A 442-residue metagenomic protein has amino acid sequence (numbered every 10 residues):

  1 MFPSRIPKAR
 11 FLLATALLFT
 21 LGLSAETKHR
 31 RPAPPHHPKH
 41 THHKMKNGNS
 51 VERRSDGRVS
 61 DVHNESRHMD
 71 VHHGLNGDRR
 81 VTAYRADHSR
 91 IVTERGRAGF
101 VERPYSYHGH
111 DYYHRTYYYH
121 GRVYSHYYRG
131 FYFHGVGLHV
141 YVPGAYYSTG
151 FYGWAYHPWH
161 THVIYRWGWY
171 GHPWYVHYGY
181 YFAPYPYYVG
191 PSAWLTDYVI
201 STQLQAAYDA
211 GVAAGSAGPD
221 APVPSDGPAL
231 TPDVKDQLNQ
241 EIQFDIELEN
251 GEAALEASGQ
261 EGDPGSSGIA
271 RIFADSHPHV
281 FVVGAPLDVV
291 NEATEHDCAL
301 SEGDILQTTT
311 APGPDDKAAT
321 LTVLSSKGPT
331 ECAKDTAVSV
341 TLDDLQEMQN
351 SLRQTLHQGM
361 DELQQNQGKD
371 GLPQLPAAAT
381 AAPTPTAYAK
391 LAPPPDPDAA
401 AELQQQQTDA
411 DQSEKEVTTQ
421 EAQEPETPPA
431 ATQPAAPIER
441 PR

Functional and structural regions predicted by a protein language model:
M1-V101, A377-R442: Extracytoplasmic low-complexity, disordered linker/stalk tracts in cell-surface/secreted proteins
P32, H36-H42, K46, E52-D236: Low-complexity segments
V59, V282-V283, I305-T310: A structural signal for short, hydrophobic beta-strand segments that form beta-sheets in beta-rich/all-beta domains
K235-D288, A311-G313, K317, K334-T336 (+2 more regions): SH3-family beta-barrel domains
S276, S301-D304: Residue-level recognition of short, solvent-exposed, well-ordered loop/turn junctions that link secondary-structure
N291-E302, T310: SH3/SH3-like (including bacterial SH3b) beta-barrel domains that bind proline-rich motifs or cell-wall ligands
D304-A333: SH3/SH3-like beta-barrel superfamily modules
S325-E347: Surface-exposed edge beta-strands and adjoining flexible/disordered loops or tails in beta-rich
